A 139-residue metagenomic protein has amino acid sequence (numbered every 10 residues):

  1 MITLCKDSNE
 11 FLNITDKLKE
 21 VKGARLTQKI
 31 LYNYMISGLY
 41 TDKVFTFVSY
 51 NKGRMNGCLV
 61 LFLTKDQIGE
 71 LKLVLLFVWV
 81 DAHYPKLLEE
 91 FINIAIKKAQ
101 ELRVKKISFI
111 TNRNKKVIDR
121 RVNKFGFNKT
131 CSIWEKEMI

Functional and structural regions predicted by a protein language model:
M1-I30: Short amphipathic alpha-helix that is part of the acyltransferase structural core
E20-A24, Y40-K43, K86: Membrane-anchoring hydrophobic segments
Y32-Y34: Elongated scaffolding segments in large macromolecular assemblies, built predominantly from amphipathic alpha-helices
I36-V48: A short helix-loop-beta-strand connector motif used in the catalytic cores of GNAT acetyltransferases and, in some
K43-V44, V122-N128: Short glycine-aromatic motifs
T46, Y50-Y84: Conserved donor-binding loop and adjoining core beta-sheet/short helix segment in diverse acyl/aminoacyl transferases
E70-F125: Acyl-donor binding region in acyl/amide transferases
I110, N128-I139: Conserved catalytic-core motifs of GNAT/GCN5-like acyltransferases
